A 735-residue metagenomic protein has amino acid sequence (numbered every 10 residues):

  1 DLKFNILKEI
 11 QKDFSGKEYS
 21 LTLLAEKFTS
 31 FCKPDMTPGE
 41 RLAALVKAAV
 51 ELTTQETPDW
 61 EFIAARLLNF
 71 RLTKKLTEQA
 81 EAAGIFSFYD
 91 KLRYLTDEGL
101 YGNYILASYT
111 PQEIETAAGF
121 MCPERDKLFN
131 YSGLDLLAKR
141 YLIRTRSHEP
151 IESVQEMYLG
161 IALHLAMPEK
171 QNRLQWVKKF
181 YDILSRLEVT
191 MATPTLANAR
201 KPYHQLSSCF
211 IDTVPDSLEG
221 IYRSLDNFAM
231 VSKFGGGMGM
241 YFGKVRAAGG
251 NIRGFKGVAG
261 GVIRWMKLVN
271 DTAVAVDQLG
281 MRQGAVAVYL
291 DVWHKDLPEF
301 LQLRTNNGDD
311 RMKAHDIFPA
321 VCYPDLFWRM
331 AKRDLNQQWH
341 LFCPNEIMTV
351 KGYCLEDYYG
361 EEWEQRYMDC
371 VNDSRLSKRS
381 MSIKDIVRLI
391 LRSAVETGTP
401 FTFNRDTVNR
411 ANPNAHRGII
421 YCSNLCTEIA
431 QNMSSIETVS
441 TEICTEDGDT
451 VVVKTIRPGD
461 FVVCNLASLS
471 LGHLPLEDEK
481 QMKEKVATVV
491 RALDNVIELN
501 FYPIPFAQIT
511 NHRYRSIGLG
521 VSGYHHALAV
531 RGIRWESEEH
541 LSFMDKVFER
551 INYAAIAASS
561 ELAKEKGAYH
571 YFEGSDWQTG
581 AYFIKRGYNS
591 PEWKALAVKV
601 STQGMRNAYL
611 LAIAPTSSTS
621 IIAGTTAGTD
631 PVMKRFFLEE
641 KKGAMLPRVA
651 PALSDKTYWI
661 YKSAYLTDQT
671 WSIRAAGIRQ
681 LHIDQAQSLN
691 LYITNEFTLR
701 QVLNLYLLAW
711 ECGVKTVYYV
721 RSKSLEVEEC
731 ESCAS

Functional and structural regions predicted by a protein language model:
K12-L159, Q175-Y181: Core nucleic-acid recognition elements
M36, R41, V50-E51, L128-R144 (+4 more regions): Core structural elements
A44, A48, K75-A80, D126-V274: Long, structured ligand/cofactor-binding scaffold of large enzymes
W60-R93, S132-D135, Y323, V408-E437 (+6 more regions): Terminal amphipathic helices with adjacent charged low-complexity linkers/tails
R71-P111, E115-E124, S207-S468, P475-L476 (+3 more regions): Active-site cavity-forming subdomains of large catalytic enzyme subunits
T110-T116, K127-D135, T427-Q431, L493 (+5 more regions): Catalytic alpha/beta core of large soluble enzyme barrels
E149-E219, Q365-R392, T397-T402, V547-V598: Gly/Pro-rich turn-and-neighbor structural signature
K485-Q508, R534-T616, L705: Internal maturation/activation junctions in enzymes
